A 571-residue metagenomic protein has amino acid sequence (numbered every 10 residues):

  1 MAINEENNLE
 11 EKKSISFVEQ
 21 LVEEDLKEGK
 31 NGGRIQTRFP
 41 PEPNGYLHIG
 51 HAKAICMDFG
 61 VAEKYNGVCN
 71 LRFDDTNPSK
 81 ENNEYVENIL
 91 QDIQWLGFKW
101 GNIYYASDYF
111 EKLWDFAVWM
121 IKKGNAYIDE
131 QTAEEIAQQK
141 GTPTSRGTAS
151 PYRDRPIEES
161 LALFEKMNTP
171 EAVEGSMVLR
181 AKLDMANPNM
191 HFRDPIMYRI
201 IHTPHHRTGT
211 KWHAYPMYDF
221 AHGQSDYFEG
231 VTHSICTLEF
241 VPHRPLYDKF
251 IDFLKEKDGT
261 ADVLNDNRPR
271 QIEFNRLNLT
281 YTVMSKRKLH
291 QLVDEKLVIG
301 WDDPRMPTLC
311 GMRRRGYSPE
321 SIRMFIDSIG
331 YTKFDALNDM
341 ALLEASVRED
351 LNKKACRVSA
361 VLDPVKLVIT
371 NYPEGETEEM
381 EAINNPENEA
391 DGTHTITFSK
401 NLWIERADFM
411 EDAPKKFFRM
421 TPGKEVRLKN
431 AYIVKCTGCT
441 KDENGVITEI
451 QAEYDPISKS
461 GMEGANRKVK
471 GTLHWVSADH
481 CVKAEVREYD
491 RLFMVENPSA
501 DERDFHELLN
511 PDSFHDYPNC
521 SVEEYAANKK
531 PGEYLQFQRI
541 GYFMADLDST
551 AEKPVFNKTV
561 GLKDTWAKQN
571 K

Functional and structural regions predicted by a protein language model:
M1-K13, K571: Basic/polar N-terminal segments that are highly enriched at the extreme N-terminus, encompassing both cleavable
K13-L90, H206-T237: N-terminal catalytic cores of NTP/NDP-binding nucleotidyl/phosphoryl-transfer enzymes
G29, D58, I89, M120 (+3 more regions): Residue-level signal for inorganic ion chemistry
P40-P43, R72-K80, N102-E111, E134 (+5 more regions): Conserved short loop/turn motifs at secondary-structure junctions
L71, D75-N77, N83, Y105 (+4 more regions): Active-site cores that bind ATP or allylic diphosphates and position pyrophosphate for catalysis
Y85-E111, F116-W119, G124-Y127: A glycine-rich helix N-cap at a beta->alpha junction
A261, D266-S346: Long, charged, mostly alpha-helical binding arms that flank functional sites
F325-K571: Substrate/cofactor-recognition hotspot
